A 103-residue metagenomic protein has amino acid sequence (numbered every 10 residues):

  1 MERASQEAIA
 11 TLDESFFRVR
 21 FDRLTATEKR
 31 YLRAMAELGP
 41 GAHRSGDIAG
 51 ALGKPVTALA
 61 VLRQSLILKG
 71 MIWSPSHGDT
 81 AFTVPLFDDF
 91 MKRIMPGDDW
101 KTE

Functional and structural regions predicted by a protein language model:
M1-D13: Conserved C-terminal helix/linker of AAA+ ATPases
A10-E103: C-terminal leucine-rich, beta-strand-based interaction scaffolds used for sensing/assembly
